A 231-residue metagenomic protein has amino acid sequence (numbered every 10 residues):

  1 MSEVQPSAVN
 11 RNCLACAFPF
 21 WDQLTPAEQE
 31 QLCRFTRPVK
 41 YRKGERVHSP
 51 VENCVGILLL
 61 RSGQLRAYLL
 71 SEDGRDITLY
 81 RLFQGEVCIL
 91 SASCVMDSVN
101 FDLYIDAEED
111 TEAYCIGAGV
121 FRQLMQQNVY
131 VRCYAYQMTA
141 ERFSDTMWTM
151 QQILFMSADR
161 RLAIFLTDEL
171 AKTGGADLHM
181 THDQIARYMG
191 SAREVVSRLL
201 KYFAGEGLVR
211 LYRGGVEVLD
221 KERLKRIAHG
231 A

Functional and structural regions predicted by a protein language model:
M1-R42, A92-V95: Cyclic nucleotide-binding regulatory module and flanking cytosolic helices
G44, V55-Y68, F83-G85: Glycine- and acidic-residue-biased ligand/ion/polar-headgroup-sensing regions
V47-E52: Short phosphate-coordinating micro-motif centered on Lys-Gly-acidic
E72-L79: Short alpha-helix-to-loop micro-motif enriched in aromatics/charged/Gly
Y80-Q137: Cyclic-nucleotide recognition modules
E108-E109, Q126-S191: Polybasic "coupling" helices that flank or enter modular domains
T167-A231: Phosphate-/nucleic-acid-contacting segments
